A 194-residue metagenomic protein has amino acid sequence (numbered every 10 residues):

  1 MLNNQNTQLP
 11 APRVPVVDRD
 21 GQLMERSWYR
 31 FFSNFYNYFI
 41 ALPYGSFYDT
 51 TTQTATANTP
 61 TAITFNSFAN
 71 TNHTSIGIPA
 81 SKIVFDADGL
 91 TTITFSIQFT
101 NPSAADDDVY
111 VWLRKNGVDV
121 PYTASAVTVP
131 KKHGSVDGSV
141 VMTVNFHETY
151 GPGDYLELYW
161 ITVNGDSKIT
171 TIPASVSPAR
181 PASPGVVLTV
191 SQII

Functional and structural regions predicted by a protein language model:
L2-Q5, D18-I194: Extracellular jelly-roll beta-sandwich "head" domains, especially the C-terminal globular C1q domain
Q8-P12: Long, low-complexity or tandemly repetitive, helically biased scaffold regions used for multimeric assembly/adhesion
